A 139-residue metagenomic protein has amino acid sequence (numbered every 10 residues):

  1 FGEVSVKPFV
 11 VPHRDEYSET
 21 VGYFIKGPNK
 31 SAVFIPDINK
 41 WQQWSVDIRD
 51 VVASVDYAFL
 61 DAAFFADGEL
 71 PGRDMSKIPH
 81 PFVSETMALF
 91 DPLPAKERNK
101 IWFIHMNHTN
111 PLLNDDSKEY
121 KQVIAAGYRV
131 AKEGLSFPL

Functional and structural regions predicted by a protein language model:
F1-V51, G134-L139: Core dinuclear metal-dependent hydrolase active-site scaffold
S31, N39-S136: Cap/insert and terminal regions of metallo-dependent hydrolase folds
